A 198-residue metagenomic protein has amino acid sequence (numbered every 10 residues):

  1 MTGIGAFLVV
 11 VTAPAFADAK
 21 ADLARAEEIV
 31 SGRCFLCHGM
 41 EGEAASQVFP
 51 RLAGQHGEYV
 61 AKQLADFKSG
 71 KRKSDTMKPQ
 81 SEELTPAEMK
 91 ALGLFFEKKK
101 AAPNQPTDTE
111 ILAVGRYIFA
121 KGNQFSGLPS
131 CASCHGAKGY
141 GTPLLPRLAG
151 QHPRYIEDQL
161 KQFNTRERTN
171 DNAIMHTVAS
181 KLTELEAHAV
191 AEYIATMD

Functional and structural regions predicted by a protein language model:
T2-V11: Bacterial N-terminal signal peptides
P14-V30, E43-V48, K98-F125: Electrostatic cytochrome c docking/interface patches
D22, V30, H56, Q63 (+6 more regions): Stable alpha-helical elements in mature extracytoplasmic
D22-S69: The feature marks the first
E27-F35, G57, A61-K62, A120-A132 (+2 more regions): Sequence context surrounding c-type heme c attachment/ligation sites in exported
R33-E41, L92, L128-A137, V190: The canonical Cys-X-X-Cys-His
A45-R51, D66-D108, T142-R147, N164-D198: Axial heme c-ligation environment in periplasmic c-type cytochrome domains
